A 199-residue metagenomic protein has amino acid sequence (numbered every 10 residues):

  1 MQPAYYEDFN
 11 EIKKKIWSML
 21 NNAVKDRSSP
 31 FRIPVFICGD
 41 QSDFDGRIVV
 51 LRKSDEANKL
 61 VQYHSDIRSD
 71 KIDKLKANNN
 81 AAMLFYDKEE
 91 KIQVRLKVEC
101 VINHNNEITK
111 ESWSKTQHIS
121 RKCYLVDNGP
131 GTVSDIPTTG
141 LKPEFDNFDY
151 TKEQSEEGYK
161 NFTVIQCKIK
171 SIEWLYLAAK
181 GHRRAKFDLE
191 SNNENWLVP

Functional and structural regions predicted by a protein language model:
M1-P199: Binding-site signature for planar aromatic cofactors or substrates
